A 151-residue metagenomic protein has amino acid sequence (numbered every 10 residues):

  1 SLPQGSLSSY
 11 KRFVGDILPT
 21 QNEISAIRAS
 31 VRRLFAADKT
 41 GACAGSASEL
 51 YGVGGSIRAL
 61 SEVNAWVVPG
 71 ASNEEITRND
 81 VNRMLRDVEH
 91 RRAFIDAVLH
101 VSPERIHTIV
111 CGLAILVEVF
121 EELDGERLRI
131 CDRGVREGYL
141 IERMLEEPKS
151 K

Functional and structural regions predicted by a protein language model:
S1-K151: Helical "lid/coupling" subdomains associated with nucleotide-phosphate turnover
